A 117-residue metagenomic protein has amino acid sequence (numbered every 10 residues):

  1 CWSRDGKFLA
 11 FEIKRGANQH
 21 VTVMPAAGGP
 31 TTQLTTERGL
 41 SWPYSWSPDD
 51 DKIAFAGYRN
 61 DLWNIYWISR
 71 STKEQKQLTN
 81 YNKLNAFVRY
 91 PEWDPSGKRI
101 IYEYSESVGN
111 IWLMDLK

Functional and structural regions predicted by a protein language model:
C1-E12, T36-A56, K83-E103: Conserved beta-propeller blade repeats
D5, A17, A27-P30, D49 (+1 more regions): Cysteine-rich, disulfide-stabilized extracellular repeat modules
A17, G28, L40, D61 (+1 more regions): Exposed loop/turn and edge beta-strand positions of beta-sandwich/beta-sheet ligand-binding modules
A17-T22, D61-Y66, V108-M114: Structural motif
P25-G29, S69-K73, L116-K117: Short loop/turn segments that connect beta-strands within beta-propeller blades
P30-T35, K76-N80: A short beta-strand motif characteristic of beta-propeller blades
G97-I100, S107, W112-K117: Gram-negative outer-membrane assembly/targeting C-terminal domains
